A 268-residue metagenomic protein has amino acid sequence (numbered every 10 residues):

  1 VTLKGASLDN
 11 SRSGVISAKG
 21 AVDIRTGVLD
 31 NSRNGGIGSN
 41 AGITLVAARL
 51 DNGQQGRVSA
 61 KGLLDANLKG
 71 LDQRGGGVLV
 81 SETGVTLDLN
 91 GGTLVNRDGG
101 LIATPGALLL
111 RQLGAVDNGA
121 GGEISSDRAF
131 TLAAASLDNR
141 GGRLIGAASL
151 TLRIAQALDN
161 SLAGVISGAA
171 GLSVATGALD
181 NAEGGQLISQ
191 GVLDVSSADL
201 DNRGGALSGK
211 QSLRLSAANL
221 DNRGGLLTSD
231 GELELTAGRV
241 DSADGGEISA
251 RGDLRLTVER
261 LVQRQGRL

Functional and structural regions predicted by a protein language model:
V1-G5, G20-G27, A41-A48, G62-G70 (+11 more regions): Well-ordered beta-strand segments characteristic of repetitive beta-sheet solenoids
S11-I16, S32-G38, G53-S59, Q73-V80 (+9 more regions): Short, T/G/N/S-enriched strand-turn elements that build extracellular solenoid repeat scaffolds
